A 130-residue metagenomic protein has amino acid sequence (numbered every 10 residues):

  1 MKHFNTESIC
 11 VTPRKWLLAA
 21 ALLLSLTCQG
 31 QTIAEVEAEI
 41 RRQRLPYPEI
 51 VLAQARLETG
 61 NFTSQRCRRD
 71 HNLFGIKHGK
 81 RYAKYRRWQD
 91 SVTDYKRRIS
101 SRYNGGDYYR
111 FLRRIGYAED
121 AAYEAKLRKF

Functional and structural regions predicted by a protein language model:
K2-T6, L26-F130: Catalytic cores of secreted/periplasmic lytic hydrolases that degrade extracellular macromolecules
F4-L17: Bacterial N-terminal signal peptides that target proteins for export
L17-S25: Bacterial N-terminal signal peptides
